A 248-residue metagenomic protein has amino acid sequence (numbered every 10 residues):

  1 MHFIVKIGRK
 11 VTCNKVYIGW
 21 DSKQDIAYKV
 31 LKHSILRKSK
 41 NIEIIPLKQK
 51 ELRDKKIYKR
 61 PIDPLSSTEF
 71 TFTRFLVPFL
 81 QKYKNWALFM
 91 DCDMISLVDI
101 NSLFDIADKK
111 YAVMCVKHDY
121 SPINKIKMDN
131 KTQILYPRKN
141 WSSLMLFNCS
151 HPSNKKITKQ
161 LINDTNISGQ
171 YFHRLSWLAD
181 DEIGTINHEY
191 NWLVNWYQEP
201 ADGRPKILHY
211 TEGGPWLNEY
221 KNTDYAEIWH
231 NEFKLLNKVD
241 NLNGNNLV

Functional and structural regions predicted by a protein language model:
F3-Y17, P46-R53, R60, L144-V248: A glycosyltransferase accessory/donor-loop signature
Y17-G19, M90: Short hydrophobic segments within beta-strands
W20-D25: Short polar catalytic/cofactor-binding loops
Y28-K32: Short, highly selective alpha-helical patches that border small-molecule cofactor pockets in redox/cofactor-processing
S34-I42: Short, acidic, metal-binding catalytic loop of nucleotide-sugar glycosyltransferases
I45-L80: Active-site-proximal specificity loops/subdomain of glycosyltransferases
T73-P122, L146: GT-A fold catalytic core of metal-dependent nucleotide-sugar glycosyltransferases, centered on the diacidic
A107-G169: Conserved catalytic core of nucleotide-sugar-dependent glycosyltransferases
